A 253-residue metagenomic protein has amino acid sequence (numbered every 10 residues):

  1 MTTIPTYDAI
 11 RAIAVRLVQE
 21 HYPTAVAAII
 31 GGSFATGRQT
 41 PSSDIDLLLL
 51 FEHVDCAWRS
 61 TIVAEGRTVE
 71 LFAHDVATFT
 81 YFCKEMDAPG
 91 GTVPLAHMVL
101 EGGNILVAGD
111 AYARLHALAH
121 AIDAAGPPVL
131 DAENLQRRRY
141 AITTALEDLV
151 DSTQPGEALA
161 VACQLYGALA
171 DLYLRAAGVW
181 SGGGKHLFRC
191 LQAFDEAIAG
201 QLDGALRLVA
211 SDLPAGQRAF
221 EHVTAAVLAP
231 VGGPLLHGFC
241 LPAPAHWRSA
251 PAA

Functional and structural regions predicted by a protein language model:
M1-H21, G31-S43, L48-M98: Metal-dependent nucleotidyltransferase catalytic core
T3, S60, R67-T153: Conserved NTP/Mg2+-binding pocket subregion across the NTase superfamily
D8-V15, T40, N104-A113, C240-P251: Short N-terminal helix-initiation segments at or just after the protein's N-terminus
A28: Conserved CoA-thioester-binding segment of acyl-CoA-metabolizing enzymes
S43-L48, V63-R67, T80-G91, A117-L118 (+6 more regions): Generic alpha-helical propensity signal that fires on short helical segments and nearby coil/disordered stretches
A124-A253: Conserved nucleotidyltransferase catalytic core and NTase-mimicking acidic/glycine-rich helix/loop elements in nucleic
